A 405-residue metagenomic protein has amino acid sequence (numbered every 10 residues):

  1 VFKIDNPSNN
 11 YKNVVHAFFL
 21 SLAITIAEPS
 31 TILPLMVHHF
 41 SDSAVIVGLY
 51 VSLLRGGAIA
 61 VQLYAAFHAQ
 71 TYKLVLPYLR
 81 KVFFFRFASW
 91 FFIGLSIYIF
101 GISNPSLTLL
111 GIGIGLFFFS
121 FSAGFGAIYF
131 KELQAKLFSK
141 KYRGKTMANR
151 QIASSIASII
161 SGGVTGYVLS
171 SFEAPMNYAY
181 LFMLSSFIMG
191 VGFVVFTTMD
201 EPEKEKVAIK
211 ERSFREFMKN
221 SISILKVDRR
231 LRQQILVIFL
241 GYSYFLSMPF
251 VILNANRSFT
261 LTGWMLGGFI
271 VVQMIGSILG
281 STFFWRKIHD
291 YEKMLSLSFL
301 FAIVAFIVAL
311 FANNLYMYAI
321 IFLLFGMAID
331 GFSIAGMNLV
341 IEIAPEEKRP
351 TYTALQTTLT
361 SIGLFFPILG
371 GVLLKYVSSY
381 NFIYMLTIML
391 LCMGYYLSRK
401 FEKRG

Functional and structural regions predicted by a protein language model:
V1-A60, A65, A69, F91 (+1 more regions): Helix-loop boundary and gating motifs at the non-cytosolic
V1-P7, E203-L236: Juxtamembrane intracellular "pre-TM" segments in multi-pass secondary transporters
A44-V45, K140-N149, G263, E346-Q356: Loop-to-transmembrane helix entry/capping segments in MFS-fold secondary transporters and related SLC/MFSD carriers
A60, Y64-A66, I93-Y98, I188-D200 (+1 more regions): Multi-pass alpha-helical transporter architecture, strongest for 12-TM Major Facilitator/SLC carriers used
V61-P77, L169, L279-E292, L374-K375: Helix-to-loop junctions at the C-terminal end of transmembrane segments in multipass secondary transporters
V75-P77, Y167-F187, L374-L391: A membrane-interface helix-boundary motif in multi-pass transporters
P77-I93, K293-V308, I388: Structural signature of the two symmetry-related core transmembrane helices
A123-F138, G331-A344: Intracellular juxtamembrane helix-capping segments at the cytosolic ends of symmetry-related transmembrane helices
